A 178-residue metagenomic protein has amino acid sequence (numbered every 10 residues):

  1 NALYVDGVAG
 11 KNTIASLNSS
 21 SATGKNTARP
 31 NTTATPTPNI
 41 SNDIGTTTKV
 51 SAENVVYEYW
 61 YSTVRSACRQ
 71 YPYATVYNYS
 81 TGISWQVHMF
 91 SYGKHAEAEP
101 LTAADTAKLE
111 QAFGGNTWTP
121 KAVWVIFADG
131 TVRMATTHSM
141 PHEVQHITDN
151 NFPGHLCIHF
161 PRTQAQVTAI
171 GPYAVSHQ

Functional and structural regions predicted by a protein language model:
N1-S16: Short acidic, glycine/serine/threonine-rich helix-capping segments at coil-helix boundaries
A2, N18-A22, R162-A165: Sec-exported extracytoplasmic/periplasmic mature domains
T13-T35: Repeat-associated, polar segments at repeat-unit boundaries in modular proteins
P30, A34-M134, S139-P141: Cell wall/extracellular polymer interaction/catalysis modules
T136, H146, T168-G171: Short conserved micro-motifs at the rims of enzyme active sites and ligand-binding pockets
S139-N151: Immediate flanking context of iron-sulfur cluster ligation sites
N151-Q178: C-terminal partner/receptor-binding element of secreted or periplasmic proteins
